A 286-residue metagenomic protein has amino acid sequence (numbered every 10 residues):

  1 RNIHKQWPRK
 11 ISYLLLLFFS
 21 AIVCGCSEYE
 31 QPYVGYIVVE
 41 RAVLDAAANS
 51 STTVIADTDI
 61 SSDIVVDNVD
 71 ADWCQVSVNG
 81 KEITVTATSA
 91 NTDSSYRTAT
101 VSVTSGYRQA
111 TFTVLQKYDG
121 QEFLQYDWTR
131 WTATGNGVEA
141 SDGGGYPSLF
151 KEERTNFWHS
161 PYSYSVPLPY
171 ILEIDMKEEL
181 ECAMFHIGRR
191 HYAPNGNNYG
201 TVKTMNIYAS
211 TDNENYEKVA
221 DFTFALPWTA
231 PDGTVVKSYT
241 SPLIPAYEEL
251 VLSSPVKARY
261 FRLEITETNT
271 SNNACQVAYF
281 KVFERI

Functional and structural regions predicted by a protein language model:
R1-R9: N-terminal secretory signal peptides that target proteins for export/translocation
I22-G25: C-terminal motif of bacterial Sec signal peptides marking the signal peptidase cleavage site
E28-A47, Q109-K151, R190-T211, E264-I286: Juxtadomain low-complexity/linker regions and immediately adjacent membrane-anchoring helices
I37, A56-T84: Surface-exposed binding patches on compact interaction domains or structured appendages
S89-Y96, S254-K257: Surface-exposed, short loops/turns at beta-strand junctions within beta-sandwich domains
D93-Y107: A short beta-strand micro-motif common to beta-rich folds, especially ectodomain repeats
E152-A220, I244-I286: Aromatic, loop-rich ligand-recognition surfaces of beta-strand-rich domains
V219-V251: Extracellular carbohydrate recognition and processing domains and analogous Trp-centered ligand-binding platforms
